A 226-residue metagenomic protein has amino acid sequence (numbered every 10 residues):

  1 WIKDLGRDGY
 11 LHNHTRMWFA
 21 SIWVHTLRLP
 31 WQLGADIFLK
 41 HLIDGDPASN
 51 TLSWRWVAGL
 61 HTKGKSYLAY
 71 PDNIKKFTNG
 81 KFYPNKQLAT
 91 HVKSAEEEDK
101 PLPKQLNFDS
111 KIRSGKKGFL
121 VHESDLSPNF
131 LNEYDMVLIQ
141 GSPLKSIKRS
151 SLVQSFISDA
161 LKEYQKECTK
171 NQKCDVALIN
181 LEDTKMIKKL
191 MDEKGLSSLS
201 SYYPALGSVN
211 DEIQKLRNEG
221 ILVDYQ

Functional and structural regions predicted by a protein language model:
W1-K116: Active-site-proximal binding-pocket segments
K3-R7, L39, N50, P101-Q226: Trp/Phe/Arg-rich N-terminal binding region typifying the photolyase-homology
